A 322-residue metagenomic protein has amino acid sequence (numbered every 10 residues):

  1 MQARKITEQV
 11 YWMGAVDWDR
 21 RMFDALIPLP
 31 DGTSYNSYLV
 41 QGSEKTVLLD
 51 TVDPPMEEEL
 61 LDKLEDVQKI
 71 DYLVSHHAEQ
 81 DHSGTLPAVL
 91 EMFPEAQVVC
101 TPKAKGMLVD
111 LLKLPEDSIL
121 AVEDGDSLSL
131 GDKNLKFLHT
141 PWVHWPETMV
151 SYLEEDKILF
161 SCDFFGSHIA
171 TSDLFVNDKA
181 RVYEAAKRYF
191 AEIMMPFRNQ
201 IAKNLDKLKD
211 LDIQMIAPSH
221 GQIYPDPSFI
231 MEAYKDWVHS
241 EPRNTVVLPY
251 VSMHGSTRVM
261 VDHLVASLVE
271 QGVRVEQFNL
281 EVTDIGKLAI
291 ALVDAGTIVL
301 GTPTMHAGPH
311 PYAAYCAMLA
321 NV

Functional and structural regions predicted by a protein language model:
A3-L64, V150-L153, K157-F160, T257: Conserved beta-strand hairpin/beta-sheet module of binuclear metal-dependent hydrolase folds, prominently
R4-E8, C100-T148, F197-K203: Metallo-beta-lactamase
T46, N134-P218, Y224-P225: Metallo-beta-lactamase
L49-T51, K69-A78, V98-T101, L159-C162 (+1 more regions): Active-site neighborhood of phospho(di)ester-bond hydrolases with catalytic His/Asp-centered motifs
P54-V99: Active-site metal-binding motif and surrounding structural segment of the metallo-beta-lactamase
G221-V246: Terminal amphipathic helices with adjacent charged low-complexity linkers/tails
D262-E276, D294: Short helix-loop-beta junction
D284-V322: Helix-loop-strand module that forms the ligand-binding subsite of alpha/beta enzymes
